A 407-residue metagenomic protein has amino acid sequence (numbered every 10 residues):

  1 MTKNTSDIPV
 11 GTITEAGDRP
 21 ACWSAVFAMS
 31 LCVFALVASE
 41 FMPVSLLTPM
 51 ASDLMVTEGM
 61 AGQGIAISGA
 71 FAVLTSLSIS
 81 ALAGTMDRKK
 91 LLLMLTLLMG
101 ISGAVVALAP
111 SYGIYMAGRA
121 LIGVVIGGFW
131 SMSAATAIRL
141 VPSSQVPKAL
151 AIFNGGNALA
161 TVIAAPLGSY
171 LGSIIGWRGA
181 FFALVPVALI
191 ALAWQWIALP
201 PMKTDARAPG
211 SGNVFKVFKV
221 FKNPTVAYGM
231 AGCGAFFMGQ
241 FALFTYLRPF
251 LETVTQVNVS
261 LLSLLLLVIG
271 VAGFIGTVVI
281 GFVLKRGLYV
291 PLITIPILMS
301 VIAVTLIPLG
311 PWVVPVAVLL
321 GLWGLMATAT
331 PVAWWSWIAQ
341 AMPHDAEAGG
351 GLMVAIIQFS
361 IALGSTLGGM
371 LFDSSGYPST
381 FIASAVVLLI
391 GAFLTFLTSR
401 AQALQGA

Functional and structural regions predicted by a protein language model:
M55, D87, L108-I114, Q256 (+1 more regions): Helix-breaking motifs and short loop linkers at transmembrane-helix boundaries and internal kinks in secondary membrane
L74-G113: Conserved MFS/SLC helix-loop-helix module at the cytosolic interface between two early adjacent transmembrane helices
T75-R88, G276-L288, F372: Helix-to-loop junctions at the C-terminal end of transmembrane segments in multipass secondary transporters
S102, G113-I122, V314-L322: Paired small-residue
I114, S143-S144, A151-P200: Helix-loop-helix hairpin linking two adjacent transmembrane segments in secondary transporters
G118-A158: Cytoplasmic helix-loop-helix junction between adjacent transmembrane helices in 12-TM secondary transporters
Y289-W334: C-terminal transmembrane helical hairpin of 12-TM major facilitator-type secondary transporters
A341-Y377, A383-S384: A late C-terminal transmembrane helix in Major Facilitator Superfamily
